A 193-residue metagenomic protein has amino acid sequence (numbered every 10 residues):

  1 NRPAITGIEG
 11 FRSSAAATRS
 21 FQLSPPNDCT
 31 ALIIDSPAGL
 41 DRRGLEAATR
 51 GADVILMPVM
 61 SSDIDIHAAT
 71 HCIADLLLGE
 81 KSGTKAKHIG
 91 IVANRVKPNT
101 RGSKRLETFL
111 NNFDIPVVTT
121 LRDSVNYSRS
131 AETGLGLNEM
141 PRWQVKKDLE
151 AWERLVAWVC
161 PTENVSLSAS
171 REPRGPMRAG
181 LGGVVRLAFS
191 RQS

Functional and structural regions predicted by a protein language model:
N1-R2, L77, K81, C160: A generic structural signal for secondary-structure junctions that act as hinges or helix/strand caps at the edges
N1-R42, E46, A131-N138: P-loop/Walker-type NTP enzyme "switch/lid" segment
A4-T6, S82, P116, V165: A general structural signal for well-ordered secondary-structure junctions
A17-L23, L76, L106, L155 (+1 more regions): Generic hydrophobic alpha-helical segments
A31-L32, L45, C72, W152-R154 (+1 more regions): Bulky hydrophobic/aromatic packing residues
I34, I55, S170-P173: Compositionally biased, intrinsically disordered/low-complexity regions enriched for serine, proline and threonine
P37-D123: Conserved catalytic-core segment of NTP-binding enzymes
K87-S193: C-terminal lobe/tail of nucleotide-utilizing enzymes
